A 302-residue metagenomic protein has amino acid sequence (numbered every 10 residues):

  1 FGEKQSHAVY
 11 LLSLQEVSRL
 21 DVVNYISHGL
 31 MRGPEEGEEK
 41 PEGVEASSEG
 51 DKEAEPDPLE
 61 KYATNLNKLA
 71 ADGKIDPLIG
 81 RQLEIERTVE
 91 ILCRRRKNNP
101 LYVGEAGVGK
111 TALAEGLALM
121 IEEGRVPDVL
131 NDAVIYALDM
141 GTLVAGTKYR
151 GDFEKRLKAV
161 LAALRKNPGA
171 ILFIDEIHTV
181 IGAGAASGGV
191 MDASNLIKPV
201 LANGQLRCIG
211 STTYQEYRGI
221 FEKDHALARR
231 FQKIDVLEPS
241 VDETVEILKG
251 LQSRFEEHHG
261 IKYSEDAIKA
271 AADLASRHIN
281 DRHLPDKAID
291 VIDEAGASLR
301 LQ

Functional and structural regions predicted by a protein language model:
F1-V144, E154-N167, F173-T179, S194 (+5 more regions): Histone-fold recognition with a strong bias for associated Lys/Arg-rich disordered tails
A145-G146, P239: Structural beta->alpha junctions
K148-G151, G184-G188: Short, solvent-exposed loop/turn segments at secondary-structure boundaries
A186-A202: Conserved Walker B catalytic segment
Y214-Q215, S240: Short glycine-enriched loops at secondary-structure junctions
Q232-V245, H258-D266: Conserved AAA+ ATPase "SRH/arginine-finger" region at the nucleotide-binding site
V241-Q252, I268, A272: An amphipathic alpha-helix signature
E257-D266, A270-Q302: C-terminal helical "lid" subdomain and adjoining coupling/linker elements of P-loop NTPases
